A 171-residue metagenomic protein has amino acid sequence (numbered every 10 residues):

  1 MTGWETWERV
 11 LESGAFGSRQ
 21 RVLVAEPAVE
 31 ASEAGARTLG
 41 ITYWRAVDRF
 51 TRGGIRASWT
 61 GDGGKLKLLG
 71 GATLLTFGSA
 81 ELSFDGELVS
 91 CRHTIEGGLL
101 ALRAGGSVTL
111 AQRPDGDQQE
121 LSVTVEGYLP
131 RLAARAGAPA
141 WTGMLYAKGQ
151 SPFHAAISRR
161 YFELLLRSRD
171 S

Functional and structural regions predicted by a protein language model:
M1-L74: Charge-rich, low-complexity N-terminal segments
G3, E87-V89, A136: Short, well-ordered helical secondary-structure segments
W59, G105, A133-G137, S158 (+2 more regions): Generic alpha-helix signal with a bias toward terminal, lower-confidence helices and secondary-structure junctions
D62-A72, T94-G98, V125-Y128: Generic short beta-strand segments
T73-Q118: Hydrophobic-ligand binding "helix-grip"
A104-G143: Short acidic, glycine/tyrosine-flanked loop/strand segments centered on an H-E-D-like triad
W141-S171: A conserved amphipathic terminal alpha-helix motif
